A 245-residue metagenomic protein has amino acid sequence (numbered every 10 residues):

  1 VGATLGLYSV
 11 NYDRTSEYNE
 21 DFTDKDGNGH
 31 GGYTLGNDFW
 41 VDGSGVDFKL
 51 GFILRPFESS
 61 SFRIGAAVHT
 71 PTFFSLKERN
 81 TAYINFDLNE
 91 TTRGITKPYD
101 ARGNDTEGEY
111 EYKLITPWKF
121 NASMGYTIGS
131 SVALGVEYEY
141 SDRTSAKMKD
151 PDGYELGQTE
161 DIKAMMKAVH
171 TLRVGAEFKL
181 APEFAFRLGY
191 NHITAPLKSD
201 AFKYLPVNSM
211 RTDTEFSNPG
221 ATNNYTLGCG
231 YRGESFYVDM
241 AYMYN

Functional and structural regions predicted by a protein language model:
V1-N245: Outer-membrane beta-barrel porins/channels
